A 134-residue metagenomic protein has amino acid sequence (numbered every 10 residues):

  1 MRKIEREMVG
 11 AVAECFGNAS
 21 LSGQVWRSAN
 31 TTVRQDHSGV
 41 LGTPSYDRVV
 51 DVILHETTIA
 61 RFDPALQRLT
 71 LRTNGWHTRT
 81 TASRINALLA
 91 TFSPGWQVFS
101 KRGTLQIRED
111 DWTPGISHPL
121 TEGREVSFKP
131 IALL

Functional and structural regions predicted by a protein language model:
M1-L134: Terminal leader/tail segments of proteins
